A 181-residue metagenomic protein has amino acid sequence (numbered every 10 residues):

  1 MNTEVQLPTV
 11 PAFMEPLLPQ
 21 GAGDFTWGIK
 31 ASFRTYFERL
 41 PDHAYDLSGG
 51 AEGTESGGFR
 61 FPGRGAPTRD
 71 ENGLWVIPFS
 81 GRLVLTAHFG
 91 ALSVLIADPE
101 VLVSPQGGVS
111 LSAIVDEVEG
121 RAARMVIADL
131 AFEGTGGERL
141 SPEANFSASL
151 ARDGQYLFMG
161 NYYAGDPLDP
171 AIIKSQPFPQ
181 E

Functional and structural regions predicted by a protein language model:
M1-L7: N-terminal acidic, proline/glycine-rich, low-complexity intrinsically disordered segments
P8-S56, R60, L102-E181: Extracytosolic secretory-pathway proteins
G57-V118: Predominantly extracellular/secreted and cell-surface proteins with exposed, flexible low-complexity segments
